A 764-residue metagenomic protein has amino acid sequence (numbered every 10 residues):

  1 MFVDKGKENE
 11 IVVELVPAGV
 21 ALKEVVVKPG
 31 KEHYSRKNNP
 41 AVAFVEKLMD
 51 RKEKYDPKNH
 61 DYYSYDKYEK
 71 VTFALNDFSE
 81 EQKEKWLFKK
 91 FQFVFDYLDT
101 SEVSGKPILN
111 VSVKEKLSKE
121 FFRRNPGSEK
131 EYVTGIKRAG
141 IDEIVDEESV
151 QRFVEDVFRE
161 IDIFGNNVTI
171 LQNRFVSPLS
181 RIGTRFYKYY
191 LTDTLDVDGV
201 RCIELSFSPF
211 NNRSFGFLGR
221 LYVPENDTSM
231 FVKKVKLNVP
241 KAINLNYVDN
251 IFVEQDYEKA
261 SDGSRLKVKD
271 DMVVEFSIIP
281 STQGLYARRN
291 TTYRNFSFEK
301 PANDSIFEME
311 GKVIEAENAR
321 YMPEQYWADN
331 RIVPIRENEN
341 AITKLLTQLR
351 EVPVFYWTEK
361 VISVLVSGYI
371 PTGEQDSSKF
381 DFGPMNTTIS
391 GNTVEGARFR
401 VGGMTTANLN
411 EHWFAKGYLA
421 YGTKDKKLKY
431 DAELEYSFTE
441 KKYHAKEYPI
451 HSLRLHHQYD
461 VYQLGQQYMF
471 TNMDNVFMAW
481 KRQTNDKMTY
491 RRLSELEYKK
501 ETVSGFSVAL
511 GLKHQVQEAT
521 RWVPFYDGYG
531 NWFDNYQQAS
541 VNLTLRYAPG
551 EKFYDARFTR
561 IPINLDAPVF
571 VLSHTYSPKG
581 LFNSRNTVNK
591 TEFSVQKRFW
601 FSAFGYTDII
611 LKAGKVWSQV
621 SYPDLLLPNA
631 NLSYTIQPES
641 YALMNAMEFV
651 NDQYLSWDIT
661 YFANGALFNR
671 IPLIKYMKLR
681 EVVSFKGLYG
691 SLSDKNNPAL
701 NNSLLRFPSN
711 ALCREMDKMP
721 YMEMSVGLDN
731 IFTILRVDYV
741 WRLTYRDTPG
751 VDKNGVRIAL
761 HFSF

Functional and structural regions predicted by a protein language model:
M1-K37, N250-F252, D270-Q283: Periplasmic N-terminal soluble interaction domains immediately after the signal peptide in Gram-negative
V13, V27, L48, G199 (+8 more regions): Buried hydrophobic packing residues in well-ordered domains
G19, K31-C202, S208-G216, I279-G383 (+6 more regions): Structured extracytoplasmic
Y62, D198-S206, F231-K234, G263-K269 (+2 more regions): Short, hydrophobic/aromatic-rich segments at coil-to-beta transitions
N173-F175, F298, E308-F764: Exposed, low-structure sequence patches enriched in small/polar residues
G219, V223-N226, F252-D262: Extended lipid/amphipathic-ligand handling interfaces
L237-I243, D271-I279, L455-D460, A613-V616: Short, solvent-exposed aromatic-acidic interface loops
I251, A260-K269, V274, R289-T292 (+2 more regions): Transmembrane beta-barrel wall of Gram-negative outer-membrane proteins
